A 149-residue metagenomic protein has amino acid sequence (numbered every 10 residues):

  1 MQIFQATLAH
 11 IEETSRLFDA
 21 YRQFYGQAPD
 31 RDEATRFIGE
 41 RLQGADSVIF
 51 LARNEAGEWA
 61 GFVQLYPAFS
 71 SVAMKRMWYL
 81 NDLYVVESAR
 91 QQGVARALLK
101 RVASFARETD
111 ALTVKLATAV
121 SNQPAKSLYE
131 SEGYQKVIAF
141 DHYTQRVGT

Functional and structural regions predicted by a protein language model:
M1-I3: Extreme N-terminal starter segment of soluble prokaryotic enzymes
Q5-K75, N81, L99-K100, F105 (+1 more regions): Acetyl-CoA-dependent GNAT
N81, V86, A119: Residue-level recognition of the GNAT/N-acetyltransferase active site
V85, Q91-S104, S127, S131: Conserved acetyl-CoA-binding loop-helix of GNAT-fold acetyltransferases
L99, A106-A117: Conserved GNAT acetyl-CoA-binding A-motif
L112-A125, T144-G148: Conserved beta-strand-loop-alpha-helix junction that forms the acyl-donor binding cleft
E130-A139: Conserved acetyl-CoA-binding loop of GNAT-fold acetyltransferases
